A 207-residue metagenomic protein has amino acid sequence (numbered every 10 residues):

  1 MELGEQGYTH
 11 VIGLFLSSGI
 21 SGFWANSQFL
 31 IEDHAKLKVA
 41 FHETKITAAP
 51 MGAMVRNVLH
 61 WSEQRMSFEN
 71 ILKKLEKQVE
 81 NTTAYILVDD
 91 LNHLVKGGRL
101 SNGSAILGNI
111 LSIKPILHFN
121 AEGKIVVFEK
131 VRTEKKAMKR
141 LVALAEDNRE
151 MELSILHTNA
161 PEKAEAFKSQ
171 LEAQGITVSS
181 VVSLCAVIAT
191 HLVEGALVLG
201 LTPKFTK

Functional and structural regions predicted by a protein language model:
M1-G4: Conserved active-site "lid/cap" helical segment
Q6, H10, G19-E32, K36-A40 (+1 more regions): Mixed-charge interfacial surface used for oligomerization/domain docking and macromolecular partner engagement
